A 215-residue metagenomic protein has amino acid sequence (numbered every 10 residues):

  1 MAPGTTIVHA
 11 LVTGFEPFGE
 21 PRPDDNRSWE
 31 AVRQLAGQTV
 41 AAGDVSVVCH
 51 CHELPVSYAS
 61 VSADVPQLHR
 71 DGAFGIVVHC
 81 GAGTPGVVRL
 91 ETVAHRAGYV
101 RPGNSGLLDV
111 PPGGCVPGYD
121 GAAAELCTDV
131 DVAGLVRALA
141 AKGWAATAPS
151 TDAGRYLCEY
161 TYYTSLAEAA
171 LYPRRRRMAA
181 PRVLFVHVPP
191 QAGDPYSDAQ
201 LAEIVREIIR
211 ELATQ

Functional and structural regions predicted by a protein language model:
M1-R155, L166-A180, A199-R206, R210-Q215: N-terminal catalytic or cofactor-binding beta/alpha core of small enzyme domains
A153-C158, V188: Small/polar glycine-rich anion-binding or flexible loop at a beta-alpha turn
V183, H187-P190: An accessory alpha-helical subdomain
P190-A202: Short, flexible active-site recognition loops that position polar ligands and cofactors
